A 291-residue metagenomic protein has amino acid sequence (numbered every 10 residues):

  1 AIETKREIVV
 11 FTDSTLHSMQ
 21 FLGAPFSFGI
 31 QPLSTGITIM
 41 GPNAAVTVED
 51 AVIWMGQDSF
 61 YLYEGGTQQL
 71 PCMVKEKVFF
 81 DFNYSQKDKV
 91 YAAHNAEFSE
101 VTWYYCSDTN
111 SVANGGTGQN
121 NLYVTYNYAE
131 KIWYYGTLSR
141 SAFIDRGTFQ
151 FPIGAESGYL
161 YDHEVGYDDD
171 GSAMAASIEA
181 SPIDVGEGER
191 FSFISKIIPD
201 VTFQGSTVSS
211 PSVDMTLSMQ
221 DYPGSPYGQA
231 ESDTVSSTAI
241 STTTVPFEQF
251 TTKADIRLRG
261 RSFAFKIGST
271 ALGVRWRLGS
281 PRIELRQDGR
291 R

Functional and structural regions predicted by a protein language model:
A1-K5: Basic, alpha-helical interaction scaffolds
R6-E7, N43: Beta-propeller and closely related beta-sheet repeat lectin domains
I8-S34: Surface-exposed extracellular loop regions of Gram-negative outer-membrane beta-barrel proteins
G36-R291: Beta-sheet repeat architectures centered on beta-propellers
